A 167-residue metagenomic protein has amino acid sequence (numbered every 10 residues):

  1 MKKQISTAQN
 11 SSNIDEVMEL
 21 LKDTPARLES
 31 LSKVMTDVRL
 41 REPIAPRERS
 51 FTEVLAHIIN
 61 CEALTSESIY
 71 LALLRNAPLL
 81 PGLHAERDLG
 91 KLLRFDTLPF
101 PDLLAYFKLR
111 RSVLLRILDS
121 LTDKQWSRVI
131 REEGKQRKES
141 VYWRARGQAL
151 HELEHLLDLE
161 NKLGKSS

Functional and structural regions predicted by a protein language model:
M1-A26: Extreme N-terminal tail/first-helix region
M1-I5, K33-D37, S127: Short alpha-helical hairpin
I5-S6, R41-D88, S127-S167: Short, contiguous alpha-helical
S6-I14, L93-T97, R137-V141: A short, mixed-charge helix-start or loop-turn motif at secondary-structure junctions
N13, L20, P46, S50 (+3 more regions): Alpha-helix N-cap/loop-to-helix boundary motif
D15-K22, T52, A56, P101 (+3 more regions): A generic "alpha-helical surface" signal
L20-P25, D88-S127: Acidic/histidine-rich alpha-helical segments that form the ligand environment of transition-metal centers
P25-T36, A63-Y70, K108-T122, L153-E160: Structural signal for well-ordered, non-membrane alpha-helices
